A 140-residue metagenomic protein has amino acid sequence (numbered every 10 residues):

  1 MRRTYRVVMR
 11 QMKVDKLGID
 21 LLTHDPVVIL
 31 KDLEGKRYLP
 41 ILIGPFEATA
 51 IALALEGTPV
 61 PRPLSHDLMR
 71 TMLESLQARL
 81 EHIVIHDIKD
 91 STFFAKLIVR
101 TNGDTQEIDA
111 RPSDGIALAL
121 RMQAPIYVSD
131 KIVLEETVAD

Functional and structural regions predicted by a protein language model:
R2-D140: Divalent-cation
